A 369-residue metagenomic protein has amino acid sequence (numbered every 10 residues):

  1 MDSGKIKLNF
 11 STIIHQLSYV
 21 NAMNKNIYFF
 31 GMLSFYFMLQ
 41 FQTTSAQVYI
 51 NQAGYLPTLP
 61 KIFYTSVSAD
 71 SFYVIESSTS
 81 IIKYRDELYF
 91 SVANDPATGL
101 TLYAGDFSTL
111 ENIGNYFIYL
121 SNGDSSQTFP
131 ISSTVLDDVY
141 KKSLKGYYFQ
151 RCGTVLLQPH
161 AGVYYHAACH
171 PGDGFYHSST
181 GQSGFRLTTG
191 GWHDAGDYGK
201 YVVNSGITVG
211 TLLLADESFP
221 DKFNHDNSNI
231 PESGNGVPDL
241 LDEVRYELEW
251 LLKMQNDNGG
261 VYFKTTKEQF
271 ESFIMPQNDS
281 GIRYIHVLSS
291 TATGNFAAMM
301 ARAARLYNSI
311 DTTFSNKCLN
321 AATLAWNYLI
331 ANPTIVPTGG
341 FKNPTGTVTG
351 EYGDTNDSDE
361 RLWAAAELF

Functional and structural regions predicted by a protein language model:
M1-Q47: Bacterial Sec-dependent N-terminal signal peptides
V48-S77, I82-S133: Ligand-binding face of N-terminal immunoglobulin V-set domains in extracellular IgSF glycoproteins
F63, L120, V209-E232, E247-M254 (+2 more regions): Well-ordered alpha-helical scaffold segments within catalytic/enzyme domains
G105-L110, H193-V203, N229-E249, G281-T291 (+1 more regions): Aromatic- and glycine-enriched glycan-recognition loops and surfaces that form the carbohydrate-binding subsites
S125-V202, I207: An acidic-aromatic substrate-binding cleft motif
T134-L157, E243-G259, L319-T338: Long, well-ordered core segments of solenoidal/helical folds
G162, T180-A195, D221-N227, M254-I282 (+1 more regions): Glycine- and aromatic-rich loop/turn segments at beta-sheet edges
T266-K267, R283-S309, S315-C318, A325-F369: Catalytic cores of eukaryotic secretory-pathway lumenal/extracellular enzymes that build and remodel glycoconjugates
